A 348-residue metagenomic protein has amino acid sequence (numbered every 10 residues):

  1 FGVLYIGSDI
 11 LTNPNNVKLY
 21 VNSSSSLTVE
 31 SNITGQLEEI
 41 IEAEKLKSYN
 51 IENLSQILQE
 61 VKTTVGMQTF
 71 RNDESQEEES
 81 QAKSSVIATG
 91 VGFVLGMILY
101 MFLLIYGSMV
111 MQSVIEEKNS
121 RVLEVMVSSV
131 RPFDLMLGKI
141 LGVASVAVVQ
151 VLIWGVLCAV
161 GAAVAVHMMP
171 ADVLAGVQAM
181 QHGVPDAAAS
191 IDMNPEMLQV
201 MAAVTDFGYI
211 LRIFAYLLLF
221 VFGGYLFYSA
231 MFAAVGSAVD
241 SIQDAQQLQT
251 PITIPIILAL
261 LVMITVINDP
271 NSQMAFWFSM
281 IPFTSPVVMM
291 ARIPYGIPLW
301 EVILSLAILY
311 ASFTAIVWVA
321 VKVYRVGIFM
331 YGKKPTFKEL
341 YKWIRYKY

Functional and structural regions predicted by a protein language model:
F1-L54: Extracytoplasmic loops/domains of multi-pass membrane proteins
G7, I41-S48, K118, V148 (+2 more regions): Conserved NTP-handling cores and scaffolds of large molecular machines
N22-S23, N50-L123, F133-I153, L157-F207 (+1 more regions): Transmembrane helix-boundary elements of multi-pass transport/secretion proteins, especially ABC-type permease modules
T28, N32, T89, M109 (+4 more regions): Charged, alpha-helix-enriched surfaces in structured cytosolic catalytic cores of large nucleotide-utilizing machines
P132-F133, L137-L141, Q243-P251: Membrane-interface segments at loop-to-transmembrane junctions
A165-Y348: Membrane-spanning alpha-helical segments of multipass transporters and channels
